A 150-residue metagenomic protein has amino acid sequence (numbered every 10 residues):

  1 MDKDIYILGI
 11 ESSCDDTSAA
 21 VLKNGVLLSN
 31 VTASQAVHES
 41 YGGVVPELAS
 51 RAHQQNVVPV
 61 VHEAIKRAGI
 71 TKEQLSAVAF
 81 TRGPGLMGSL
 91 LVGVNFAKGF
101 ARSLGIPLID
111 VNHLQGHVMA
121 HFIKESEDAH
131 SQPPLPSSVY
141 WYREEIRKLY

Functional and structural regions predicted by a protein language model:
M1-Y150: Short acidic/glycine-rich loops and adjacent helix/strand connectors that line catalytic pockets where negatively
